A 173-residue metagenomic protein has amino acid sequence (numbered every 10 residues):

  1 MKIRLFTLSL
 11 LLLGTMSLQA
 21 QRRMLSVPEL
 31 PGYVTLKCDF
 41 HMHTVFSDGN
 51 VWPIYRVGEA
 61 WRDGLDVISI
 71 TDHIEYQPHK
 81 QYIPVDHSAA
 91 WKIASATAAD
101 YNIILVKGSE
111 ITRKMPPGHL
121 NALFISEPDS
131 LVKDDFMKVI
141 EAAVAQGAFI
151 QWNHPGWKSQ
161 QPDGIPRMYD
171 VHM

Functional and structural regions predicted by a protein language model:
M1-Q21: Bacterial Sec-dependent N-terminal signal peptides
R23-H172: A metal-dependent hydrolase metal-coordination microenvironment
